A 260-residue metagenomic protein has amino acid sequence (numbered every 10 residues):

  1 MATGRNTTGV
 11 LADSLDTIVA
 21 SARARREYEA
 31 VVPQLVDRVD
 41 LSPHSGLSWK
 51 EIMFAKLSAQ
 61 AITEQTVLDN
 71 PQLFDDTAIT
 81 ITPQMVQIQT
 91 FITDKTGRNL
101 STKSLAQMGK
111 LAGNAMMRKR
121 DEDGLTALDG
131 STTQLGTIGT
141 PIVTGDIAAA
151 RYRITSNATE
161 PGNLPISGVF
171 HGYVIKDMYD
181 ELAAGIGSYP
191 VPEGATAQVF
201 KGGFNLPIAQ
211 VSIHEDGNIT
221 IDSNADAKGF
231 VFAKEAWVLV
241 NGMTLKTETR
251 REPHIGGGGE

Functional and structural regions predicted by a protein language model:
M1-I81: N-terminal "assembly arms/tails" that initiate or stabilize quaternary assembly in self-assembling proteins
M1-Q34, R38, F204-P207, T220 (+1 more regions): Protruding loop/beta-arch "assembly-hinge" segments enriched in small, turn-prone residues
G4-V10, A22, S45-G46, E64 (+2 more regions): Signature of extracytoplasmic/envelope-associated structural regions
G46-S48, Q87, P165, V169 (+1 more regions): Broad gene-expression machinery/nucleic-acid interaction feature
M53, T155-T247: Extended oligomerization regions of viral-like shell subunits
A59-Q60, R98, D180, I221: Residue-level signal for secondary-structure boundary sites
D76-N99: Short acidic, glycine/tyrosine-flanked loop/strand segments centered on an H-E-D-like triad
T93-L164: Alpha-helical scaffold segments that mediate packing/assembly in large oligomeric complexes
